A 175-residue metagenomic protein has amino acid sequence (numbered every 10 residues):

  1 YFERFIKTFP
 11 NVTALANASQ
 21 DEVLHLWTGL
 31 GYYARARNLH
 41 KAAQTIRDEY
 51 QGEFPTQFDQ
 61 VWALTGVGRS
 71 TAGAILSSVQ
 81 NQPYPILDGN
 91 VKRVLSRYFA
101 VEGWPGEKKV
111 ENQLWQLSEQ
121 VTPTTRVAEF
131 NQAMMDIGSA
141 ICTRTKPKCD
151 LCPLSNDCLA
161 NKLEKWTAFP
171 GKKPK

Functional and structural regions predicted by a protein language model:
Y1-K148, L154-E164: Catalytic cores of DNA base-excision repair glycosylases
L163-K175: Short microdomains enriched in Cys/His and/or Lys/Arg
